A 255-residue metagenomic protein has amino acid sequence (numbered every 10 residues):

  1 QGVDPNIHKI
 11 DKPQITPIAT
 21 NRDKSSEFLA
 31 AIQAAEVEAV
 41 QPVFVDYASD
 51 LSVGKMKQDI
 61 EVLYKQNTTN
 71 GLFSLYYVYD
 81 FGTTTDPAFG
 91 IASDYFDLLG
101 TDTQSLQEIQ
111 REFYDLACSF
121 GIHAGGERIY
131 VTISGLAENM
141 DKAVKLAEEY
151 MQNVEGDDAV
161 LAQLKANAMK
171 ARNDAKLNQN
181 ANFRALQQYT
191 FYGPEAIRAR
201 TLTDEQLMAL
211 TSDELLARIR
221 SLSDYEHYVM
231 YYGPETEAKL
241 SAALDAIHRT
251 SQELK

Functional and structural regions predicted by a protein language model:
Q1, L63, T69-D97, T101-N153 (+3 more regions): M16 family metallopeptidases and their MPP-like homologs
Q1-D80, P87, L216-A217, Y225-K255: Proteolytic maturation boundary segments
R22-S26, A31-A34, D158, L177-A181 (+2 more regions): Low-complexity, intrinsically disordered regions enriched in charged/polar residues
E148-D158, A246-L254: A common structural junction motif
L207-L210, E214: Acidic/polar surface patches and capping/hinge elements
